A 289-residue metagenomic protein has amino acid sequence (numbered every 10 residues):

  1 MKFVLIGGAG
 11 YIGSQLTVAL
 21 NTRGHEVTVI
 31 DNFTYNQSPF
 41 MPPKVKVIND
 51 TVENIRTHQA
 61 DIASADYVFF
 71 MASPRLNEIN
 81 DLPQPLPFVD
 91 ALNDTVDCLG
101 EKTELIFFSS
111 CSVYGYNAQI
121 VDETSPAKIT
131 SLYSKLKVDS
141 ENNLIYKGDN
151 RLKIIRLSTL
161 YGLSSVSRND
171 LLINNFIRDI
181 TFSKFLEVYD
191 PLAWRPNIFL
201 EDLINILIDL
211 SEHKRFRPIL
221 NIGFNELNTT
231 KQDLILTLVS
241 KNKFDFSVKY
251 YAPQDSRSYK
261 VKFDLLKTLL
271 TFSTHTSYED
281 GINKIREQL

Functional and structural regions predicted by a protein language model:
F3-R23: N-terminal Rossmann NAD(P)H-binding glycine-rich loop of SDR-like oxidoreductase domains
I6, I30, M71, L105-C111 (+1 more regions): SDR active-site strand-loop-helix element
V52-D90: NAD(P)H-binding glycine-rich loop region in Rossmannoid oxidoreductase-like domains and their noncatalytic homologs
N93-L132: Conserved Rossmann-fold NAD(P)-dependent oxidoreductase catalytic core, especially the SDR/UDP-sugar
N142-R195, L200-I204, L238: NAD(P)-dependent short-chain dehydrogenase/reductase
D190, R217-N221, T229-I235, K243-F263: C-terminal "lid/loop" region of Rossmann-like NAD(P)-dependent oxidoreductases
L203, L207, I222, L234 (+2 more regions): Non-catalytic, hydrophobic alpha-helical segments
A252, K267-T268, T276-L289: Amphipathic terminal alpha-helices
